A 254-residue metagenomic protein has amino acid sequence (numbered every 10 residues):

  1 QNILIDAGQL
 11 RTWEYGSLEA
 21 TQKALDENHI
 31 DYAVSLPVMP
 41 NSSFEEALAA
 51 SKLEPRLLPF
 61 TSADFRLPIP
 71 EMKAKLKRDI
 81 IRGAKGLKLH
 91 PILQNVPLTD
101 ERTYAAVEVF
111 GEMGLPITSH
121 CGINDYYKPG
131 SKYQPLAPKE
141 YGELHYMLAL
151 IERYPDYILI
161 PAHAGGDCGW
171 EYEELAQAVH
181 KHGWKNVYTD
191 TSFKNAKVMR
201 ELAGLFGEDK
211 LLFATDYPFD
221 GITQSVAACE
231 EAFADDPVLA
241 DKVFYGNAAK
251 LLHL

Functional and structural regions predicted by a protein language model:
Q1-E14, A47-S62, K181: Mobile, glycine- and charge-enriched loop segments and immediately flanking short secondary-structure elements within
Q1-Y32, L205-L212, D220-L254: Mid-to-C-terminal alpha-helical segments outside catalytic/metal-binding sites
R11-Y15, S35-F44, F65-E71, Q94-E101 (+3 more regions): Acidic-and-aromatic substrate-binding clefts and catalytic sites of carbohydrate-active enzymes
L18-Q22, F44-S51, K73-K77, T103 (+5 more regions): Generic structural signal for well-ordered alpha-helices, preferentially at hydrophobic/aromatic core positions
A24-L25, A33, P59, L87 (+6 more regions): Divalent metal-coordination and catalytic microenvironments
L25, S51-K52, I80, I151-E152 (+3 more regions): N-terminal cationic-hydrophobic initiation segments that often serve targeting/anchoring roles
D31-Y32, P40-G130: Active-site gating/metal-coordination segments in enzymes
G86, D100-L212: Catalytic pocket-lining loop regions of alpha/beta-barrel enzymes, especially the amidohydrolase/enolase/GH5 lineages
